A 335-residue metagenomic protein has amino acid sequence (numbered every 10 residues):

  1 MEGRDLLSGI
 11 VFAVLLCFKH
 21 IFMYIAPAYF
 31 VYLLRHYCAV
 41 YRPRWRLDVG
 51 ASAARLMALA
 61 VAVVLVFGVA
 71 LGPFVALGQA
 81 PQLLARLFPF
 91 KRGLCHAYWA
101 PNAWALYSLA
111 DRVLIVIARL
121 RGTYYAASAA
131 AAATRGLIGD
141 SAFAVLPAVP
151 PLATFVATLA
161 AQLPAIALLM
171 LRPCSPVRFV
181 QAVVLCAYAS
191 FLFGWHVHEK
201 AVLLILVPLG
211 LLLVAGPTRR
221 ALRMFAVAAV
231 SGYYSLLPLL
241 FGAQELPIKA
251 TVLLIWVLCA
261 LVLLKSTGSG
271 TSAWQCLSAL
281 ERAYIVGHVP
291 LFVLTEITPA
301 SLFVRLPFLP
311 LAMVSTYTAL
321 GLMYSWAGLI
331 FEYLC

Functional and structural regions predicted by a protein language model:
M1, F18-K19, L33, V40 (+1 more regions): Intrinsically disordered, low-complexity, Ser/Thr/Glu/Asp/Lys/Arg-enriched terminal regions and linkers of eukaryotic
M1-D5, Y37-A39, A215-P217: Membrane-interface transmembrane helices that cradle and orient dolichyl/undecaprenyl
D5-A26, C186-G194, V230-Y233: Membrane-interface alpha helices of multi-pass inner-membrane proteins
L16, A26-H36, V207-L212: Hydrophobic transmembrane alpha-helices of multi-pass, membrane-embedded glycosylation machinery
M23, F30, V197-A201: Replace "multi-pass membrane enzymes" with "multi-pass membrane proteins
R42-A51, R219: Flexible extramembrane linkers and terminal tails adjacent to transmembrane helices in organellar membrane proteins
D48-L209, R223-C335: Membrane-interfacial catalytic/cofactor-binding modules of polytopic membrane enzymes
